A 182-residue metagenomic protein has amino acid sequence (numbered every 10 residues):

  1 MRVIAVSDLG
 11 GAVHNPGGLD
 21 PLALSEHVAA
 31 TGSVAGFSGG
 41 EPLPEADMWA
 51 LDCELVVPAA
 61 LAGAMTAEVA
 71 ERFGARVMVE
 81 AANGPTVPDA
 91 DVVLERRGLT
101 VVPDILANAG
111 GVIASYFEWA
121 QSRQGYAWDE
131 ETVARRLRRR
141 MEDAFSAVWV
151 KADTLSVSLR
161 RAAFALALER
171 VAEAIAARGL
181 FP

Functional and structural regions predicted by a protein language model:
M1-C53: Glycine-rich phosphate/diphosphate-binding loop of Rossmann-like nucleotide-binding domains
R2-A5, E54-L55, R76-M78, L99-T100: Structural motif
S7-L9, P58-A59, E80-A81, V102: Generic beta-strand/beta-sheet core signal
D8-L9, G18-L19, V69-R72, A90-V93: Composition- and surface-driven signal marking solvent-exposed, interaction-prone regions in large proteins
G11, M48, L61-A64, N83-P85 (+1 more regions): Short, glycine-/Ser/Thr-/acidic-enriched flexible segments
G11-A12, G17, L22, A35 (+8 more regions): Flexible, active-site-adjacent loop/turn segments at secondary-structure boundaries
L43-L55, L61-V79: Rossmann-fold NAD(P) dinucleotide-binding segment
R72-P182: Adenosine-phosphate binding glycine-rich loop
